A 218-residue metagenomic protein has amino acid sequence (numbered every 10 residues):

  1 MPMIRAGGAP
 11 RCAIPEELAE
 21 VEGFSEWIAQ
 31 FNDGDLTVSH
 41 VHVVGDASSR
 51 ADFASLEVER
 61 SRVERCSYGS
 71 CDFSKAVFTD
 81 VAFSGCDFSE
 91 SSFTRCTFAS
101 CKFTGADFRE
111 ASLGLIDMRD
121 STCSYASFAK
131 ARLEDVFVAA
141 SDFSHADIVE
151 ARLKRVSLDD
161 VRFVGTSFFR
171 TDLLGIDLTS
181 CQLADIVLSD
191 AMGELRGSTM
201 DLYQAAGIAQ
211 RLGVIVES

Functional and structural regions predicted by a protein language model:
I4-A6, P10-S218: Tandem repeat scaffolds
